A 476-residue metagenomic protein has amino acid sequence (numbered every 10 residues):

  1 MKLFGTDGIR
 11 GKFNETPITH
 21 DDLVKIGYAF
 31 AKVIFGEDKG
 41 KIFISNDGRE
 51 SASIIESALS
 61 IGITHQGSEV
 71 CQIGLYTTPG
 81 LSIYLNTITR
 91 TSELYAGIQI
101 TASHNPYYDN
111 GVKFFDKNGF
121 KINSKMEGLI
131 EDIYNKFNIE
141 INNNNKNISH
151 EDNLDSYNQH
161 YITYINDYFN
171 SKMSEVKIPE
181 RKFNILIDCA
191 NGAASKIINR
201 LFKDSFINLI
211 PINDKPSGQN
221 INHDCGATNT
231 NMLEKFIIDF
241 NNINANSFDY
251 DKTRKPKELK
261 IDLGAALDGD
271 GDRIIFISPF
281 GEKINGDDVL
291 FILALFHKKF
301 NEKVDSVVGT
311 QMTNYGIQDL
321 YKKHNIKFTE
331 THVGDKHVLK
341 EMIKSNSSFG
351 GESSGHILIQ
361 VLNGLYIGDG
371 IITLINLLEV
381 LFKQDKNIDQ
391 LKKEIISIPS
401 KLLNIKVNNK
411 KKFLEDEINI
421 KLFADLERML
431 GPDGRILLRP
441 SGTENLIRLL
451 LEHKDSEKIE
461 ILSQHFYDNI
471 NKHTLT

Functional and structural regions predicted by a protein language model:
M1-I61, H65-Q66, T91, E151-K182: An N-terminal, well-structured beta->alpha segment
D7, I44, L81, I98 (+11 more regions): Buried hydrophobic positions in well-ordered alpha/beta secondary-structure cores of metabolic enzymes
K12, N110-K257: Gly/Ser/Thr-enriched, mixed-charge loops and adjacent short helices that form phosphate/oxyanion-binding elements
K32, G36, K41-D109, R200-I277: N-terminal small/polar loop signature for handling phosphorylated ligands or for N-terminal nucleophile
K39-D47, C71, N184-I187, D305-Q311 (+2 more regions): Short glycine-rich phosphate-binding loop at a beta-alpha junction
T78, G128-T163, D167, S278-S353 (+1 more regions): Proline/glycine-rich low-complexity loops and linkers
P106-N110, F114-G128, D132, M232 (+1 more regions): Replace "Mg2+/Mn2+-dependent" with "divalent metal-dependent
F300-T476: Phosphate-binding and adjacent anionic-ligand microenvironments
